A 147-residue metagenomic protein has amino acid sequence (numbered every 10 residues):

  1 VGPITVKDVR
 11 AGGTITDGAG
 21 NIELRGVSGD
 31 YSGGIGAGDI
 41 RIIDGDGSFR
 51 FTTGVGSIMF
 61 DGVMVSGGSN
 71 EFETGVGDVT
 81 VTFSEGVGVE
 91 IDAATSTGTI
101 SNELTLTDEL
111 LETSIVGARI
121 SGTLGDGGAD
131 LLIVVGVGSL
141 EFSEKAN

Functional and structural regions predicted by a protein language model:
V1-N147: Intrinsically disordered, low-complexity terminal regions
